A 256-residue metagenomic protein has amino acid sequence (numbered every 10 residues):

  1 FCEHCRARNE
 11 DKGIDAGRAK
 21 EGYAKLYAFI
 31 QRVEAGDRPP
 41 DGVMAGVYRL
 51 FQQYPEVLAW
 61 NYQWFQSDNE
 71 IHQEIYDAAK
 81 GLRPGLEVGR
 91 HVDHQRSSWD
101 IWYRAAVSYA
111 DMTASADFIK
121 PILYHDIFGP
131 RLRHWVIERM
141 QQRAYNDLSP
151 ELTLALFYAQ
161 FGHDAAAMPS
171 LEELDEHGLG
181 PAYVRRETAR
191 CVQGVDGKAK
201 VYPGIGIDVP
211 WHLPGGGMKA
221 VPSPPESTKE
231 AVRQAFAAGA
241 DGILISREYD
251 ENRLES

Functional and structural regions predicted by a protein language model:
F1-P181: Polysaccharide-binding and catalytic clefts of secreted carbohydrate-active enzymes
S115-H134, Q160, A167-S256: Substrate-binding cleft of secreted/luminal carbohydrate-active enzymes
